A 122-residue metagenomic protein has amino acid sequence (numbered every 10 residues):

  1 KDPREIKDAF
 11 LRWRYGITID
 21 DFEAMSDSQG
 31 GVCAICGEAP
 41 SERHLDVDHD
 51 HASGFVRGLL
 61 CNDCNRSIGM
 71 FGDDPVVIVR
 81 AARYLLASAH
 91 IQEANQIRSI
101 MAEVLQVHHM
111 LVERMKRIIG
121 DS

Functional and structural regions predicted by a protein language model:
K1-D46, H51-L105, H109, R114: Contiguous alpha-helical segments
